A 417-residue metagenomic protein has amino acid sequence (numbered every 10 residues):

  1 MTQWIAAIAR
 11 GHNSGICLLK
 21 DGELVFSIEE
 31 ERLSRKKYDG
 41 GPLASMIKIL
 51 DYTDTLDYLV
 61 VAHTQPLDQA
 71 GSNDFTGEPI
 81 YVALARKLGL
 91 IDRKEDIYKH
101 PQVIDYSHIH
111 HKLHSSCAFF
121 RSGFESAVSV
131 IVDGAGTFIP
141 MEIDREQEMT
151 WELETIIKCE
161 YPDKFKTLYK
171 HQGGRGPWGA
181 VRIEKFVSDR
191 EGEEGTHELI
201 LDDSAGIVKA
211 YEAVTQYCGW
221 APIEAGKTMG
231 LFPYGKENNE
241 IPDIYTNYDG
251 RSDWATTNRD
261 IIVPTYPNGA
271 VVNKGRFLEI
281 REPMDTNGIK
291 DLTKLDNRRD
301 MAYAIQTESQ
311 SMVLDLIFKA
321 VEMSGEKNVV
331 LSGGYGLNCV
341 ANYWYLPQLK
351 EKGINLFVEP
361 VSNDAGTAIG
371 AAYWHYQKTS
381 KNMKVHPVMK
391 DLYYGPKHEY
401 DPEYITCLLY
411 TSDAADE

Functional and structural regions predicted by a protein language model:
Q3-L19, V130, F138-E142, T155-K158: Gly/Thr-rich phosphate-binding beta-strand-loop-beta motif of the actin/hexokinase/Hsp70
G11-D39, K164-L168: Short glycine-rich, Thr/Ser-proximal phosphate-binding strand/loop in the N-terminal lobe of ATP-dependent enzymes
D39-L43, K158-Y234, A368, A372-Q377: Glycine-rich phosphate-binding loop plus the immediately following alpha-helix
K48-V103, H108, S116-R121, E142: Short beta-strand-loop/turn "lid" adjacent to the catalytic site in phosphate-handling enzymes
S107-V130, G136-R145, P347, A372-W374: Conserved phosphate-binding catalytic cores of ATP/NTP-utilizing and phosphoryl-transfer enzymes
Q216-K327, V340-Q348, N382-M383, H398-I405: A contiguous, well-structured pocket-lining segment that forms one wall/lid of small-molecule binding clefts in soluble
F318-L392: Catalytic phosphate/nucleotide-handling subdomain of diverse soluble enzymes
Y410-E417: Conserved small/polar residues in nucleotide/adenosyl-binding loops
